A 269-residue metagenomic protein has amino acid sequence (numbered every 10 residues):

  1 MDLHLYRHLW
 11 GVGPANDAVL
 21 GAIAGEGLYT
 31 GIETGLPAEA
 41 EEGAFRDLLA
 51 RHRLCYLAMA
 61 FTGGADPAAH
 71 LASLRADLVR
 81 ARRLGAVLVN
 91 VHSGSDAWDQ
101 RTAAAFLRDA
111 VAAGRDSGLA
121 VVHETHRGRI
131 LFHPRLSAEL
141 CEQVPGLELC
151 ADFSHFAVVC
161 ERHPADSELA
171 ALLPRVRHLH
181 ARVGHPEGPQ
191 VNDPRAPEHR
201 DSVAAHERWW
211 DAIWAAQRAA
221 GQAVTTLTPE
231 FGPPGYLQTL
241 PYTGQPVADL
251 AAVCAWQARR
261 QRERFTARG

Functional and structural regions predicted by a protein language model:
M1-A76, R82, A258-G269: N-terminal pre-domain/capping segments
M1-H8, T30-T34, L54-F61, V89-V91 (+4 more regions): Hydrophobic faces of well-ordered beta-strands that scaffold small-molecule active sites in alpha/beta enzyme cores
D2-L3, G13-A22, Q143-L147, V158-G269: Histidine-acidic metal/acid-base catalytic patches
Y6-V12, G35-P37, F61-A65, G94-D96 (+4 more regions): Active-site beta-loop-alpha junctions enriched in small/polar residues
N16-D17, E42, H70, L74 (+7 more regions): Aromatic/hydrophobic pocket-lining residues that form the small-molecule binding cavity in soluble enzyme cores
F45-G64, L107-G118, Q143-V144, A204-A215: Alpha-helix-loop-beta-strand connector modules within alpha/beta enzyme cores
T62-R75, A97-F106, Q190-D201, Y236-P246: Surface-exposed, active-site-proximal loop segments in enzymatic domains
D66-E148: Active-site acidic/histidine proton-transfer and metal-coordination neighborhood in alpha/beta enzyme cores
